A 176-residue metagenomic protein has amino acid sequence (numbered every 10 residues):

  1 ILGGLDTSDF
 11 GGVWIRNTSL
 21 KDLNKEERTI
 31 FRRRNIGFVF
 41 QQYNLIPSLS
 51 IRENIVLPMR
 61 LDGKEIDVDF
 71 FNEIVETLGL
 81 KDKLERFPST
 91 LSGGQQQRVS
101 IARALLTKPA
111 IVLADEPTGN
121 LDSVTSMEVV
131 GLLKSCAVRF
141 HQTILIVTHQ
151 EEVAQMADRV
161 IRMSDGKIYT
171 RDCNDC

Functional and structural regions predicted by a protein language model:
I1-M156, V160-M163: ABC family nucleotide-binding domain
V160-C173: H-loop (His-switch) and adjacent beta-strand-loop-beta switch element of ABC-type ATPase nucleotide-binding domains
